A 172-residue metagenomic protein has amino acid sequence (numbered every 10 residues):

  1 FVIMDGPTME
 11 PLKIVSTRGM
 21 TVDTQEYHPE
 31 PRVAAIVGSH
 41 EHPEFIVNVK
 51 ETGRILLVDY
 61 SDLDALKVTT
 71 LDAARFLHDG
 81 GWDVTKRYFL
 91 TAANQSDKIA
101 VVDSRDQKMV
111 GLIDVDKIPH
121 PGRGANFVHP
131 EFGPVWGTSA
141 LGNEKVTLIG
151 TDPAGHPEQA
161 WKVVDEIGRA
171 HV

Functional and structural regions predicted by a protein language model:
F1-H171: Predominantly soluble domains enriched in secretory-pathway, periplasmic, or organellar proteins
